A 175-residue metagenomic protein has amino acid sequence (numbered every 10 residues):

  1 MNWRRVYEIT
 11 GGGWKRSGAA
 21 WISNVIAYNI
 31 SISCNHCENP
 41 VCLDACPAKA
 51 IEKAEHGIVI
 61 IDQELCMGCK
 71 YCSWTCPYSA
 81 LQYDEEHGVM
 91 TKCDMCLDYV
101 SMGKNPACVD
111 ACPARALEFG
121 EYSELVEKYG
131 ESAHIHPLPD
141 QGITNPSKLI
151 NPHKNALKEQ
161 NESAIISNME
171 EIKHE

Functional and structural regions predicted by a protein language model:
M1-E175: Non-ligating segments of multi-cofactor redox enzymes
